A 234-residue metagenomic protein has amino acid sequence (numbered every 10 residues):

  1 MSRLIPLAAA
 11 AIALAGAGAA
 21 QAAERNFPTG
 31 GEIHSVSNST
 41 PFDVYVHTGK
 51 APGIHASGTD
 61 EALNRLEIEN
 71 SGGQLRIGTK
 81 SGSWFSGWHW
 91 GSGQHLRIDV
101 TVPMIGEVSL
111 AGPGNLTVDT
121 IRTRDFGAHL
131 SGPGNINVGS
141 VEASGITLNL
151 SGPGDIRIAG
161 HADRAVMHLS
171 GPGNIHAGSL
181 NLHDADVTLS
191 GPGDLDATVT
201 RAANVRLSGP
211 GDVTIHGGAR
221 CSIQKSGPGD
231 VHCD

Functional and structural regions predicted by a protein language model:
M1-A20: Gram-negative bacterial Sec-dependent N-terminal signal peptides
A19-A111, N115-H129, S140-N149, A159-V166 (+4 more regions): Acidic (Asp/Glu) and glycine-rich low-complexity loops/linkers that are typically intrinsically disordered
P133-N135, T147, D155: Mid-length scaffold segments of soluble, non-membrane domains
I156-D234: Short, surface-exposed interaction patches in beta-rich subdomains that mediate adhesion/assembly near membranes
